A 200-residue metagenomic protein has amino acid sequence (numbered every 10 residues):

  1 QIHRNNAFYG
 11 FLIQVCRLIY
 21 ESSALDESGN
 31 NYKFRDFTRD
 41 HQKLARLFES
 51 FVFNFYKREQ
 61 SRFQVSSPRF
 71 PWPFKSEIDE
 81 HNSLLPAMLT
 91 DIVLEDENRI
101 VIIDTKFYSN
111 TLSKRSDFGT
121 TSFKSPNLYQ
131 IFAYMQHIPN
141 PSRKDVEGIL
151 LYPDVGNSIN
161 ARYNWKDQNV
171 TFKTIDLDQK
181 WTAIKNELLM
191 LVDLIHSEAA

Functional and structural regions predicted by a protein language model:
Q1-R39: Residue(s) in the substrate-gating loop at a strand-loop-helix junction that position the organic substrate next
H41-A200: Catalytic core segments in nucleotide and nucleic-acid processing enzymes
